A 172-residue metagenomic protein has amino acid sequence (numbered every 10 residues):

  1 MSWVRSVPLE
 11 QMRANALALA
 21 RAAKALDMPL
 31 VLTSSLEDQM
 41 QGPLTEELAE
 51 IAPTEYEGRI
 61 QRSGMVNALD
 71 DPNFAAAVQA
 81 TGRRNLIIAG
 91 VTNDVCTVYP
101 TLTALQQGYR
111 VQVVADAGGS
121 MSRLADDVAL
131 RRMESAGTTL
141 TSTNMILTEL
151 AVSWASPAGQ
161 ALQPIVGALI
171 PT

Functional and structural regions predicted by a protein language model:
M1-G64, R110, D127-S135, T139 (+1 more regions): Active-site acidic carboxylates
P8-M12, A89, N93, T97 (+1 more regions): Short, conserved glycine- and acidic-residue-centered signature motifs in active-site or ligand-binding loops
T33, V114-D116, T143: Generic beta-sheet signal
G42-L44, D70-N73, V98-T101, L124-A125 (+1 more regions): Short, well-ordered secondary-structure micro-motifs
R62-L102, Q106: Internal catalytic-core helix/loop-beta-alpha segment that presents or stabilizes conserved functional determinants
N67, D94-V95, G118-R123, L147-T148: Short gly/pro/ser/thr-enriched loop/turn and capping motifs at secondary-structure boundaries
I87-G90, R110-R123: A short glycine-rich beta-strand->turn/loop micro-motif centered on a GG-aromatic cluster
